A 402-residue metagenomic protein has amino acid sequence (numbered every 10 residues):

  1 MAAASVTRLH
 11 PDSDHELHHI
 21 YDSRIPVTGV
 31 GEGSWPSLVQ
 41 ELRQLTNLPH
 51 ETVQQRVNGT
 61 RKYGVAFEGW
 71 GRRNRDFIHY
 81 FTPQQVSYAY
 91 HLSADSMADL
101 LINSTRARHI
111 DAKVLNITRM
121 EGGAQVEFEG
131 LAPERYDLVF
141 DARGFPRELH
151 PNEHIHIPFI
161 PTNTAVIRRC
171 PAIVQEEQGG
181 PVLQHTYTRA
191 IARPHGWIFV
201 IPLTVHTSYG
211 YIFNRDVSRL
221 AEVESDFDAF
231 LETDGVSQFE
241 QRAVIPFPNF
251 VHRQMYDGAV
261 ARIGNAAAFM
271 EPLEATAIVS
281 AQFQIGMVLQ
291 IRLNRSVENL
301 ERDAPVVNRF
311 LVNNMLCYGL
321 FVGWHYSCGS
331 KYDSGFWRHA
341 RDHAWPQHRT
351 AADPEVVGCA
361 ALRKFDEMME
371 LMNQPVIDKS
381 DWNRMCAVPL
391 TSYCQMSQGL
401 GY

Functional and structural regions predicted by a protein language model:
M1-A3: Glycine-rich adenosine-cofactor-binding loop
S5, L100-A229, I285: Predominantly flavin-linked oxidoreductase catalytic cores and closely associated redox partners
S5-G31: Glycine-rich FAD pyrophosphate-binding loop
V6-H10, T46, R292: Active-site catalytic pocket residues across diverse enzymes, especially alpha/beta-hydrolases
S23-F81: N-terminal FAD cofactor-binding segment of flavoenzymes
F77-D99, L203-N214: Helix-loop-beta segment of a Rossmann-like dinucleotide-binding subdomain
T204, F213-G329: FAD/FMN-dependent oxidoreductases across multiple families
Q290, N294-Y402: Long, low-complexity C-terminal extensions of enzymes
